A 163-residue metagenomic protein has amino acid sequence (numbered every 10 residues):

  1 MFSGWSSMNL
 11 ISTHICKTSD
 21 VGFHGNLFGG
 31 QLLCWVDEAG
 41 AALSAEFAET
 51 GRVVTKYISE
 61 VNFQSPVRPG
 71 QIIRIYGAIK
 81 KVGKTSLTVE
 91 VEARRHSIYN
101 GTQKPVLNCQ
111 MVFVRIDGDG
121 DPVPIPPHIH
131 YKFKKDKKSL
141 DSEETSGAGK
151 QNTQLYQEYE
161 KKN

Functional and structural regions predicted by a protein language model:
M1-I15, S19: Extreme N-terminal tail/first-helix region
S6-L10, R68-I72, K80-N163: HotDog/MaoC-like acyl-thioester-processing domains
N9-L10, F28, F47, K56 (+1 more regions): OB-fold and OB-like single-stranded nucleic-acid-recognition modules and their adjacent interaction interfaces
T13-K17, N62, V112: Generic structural detector for well-ordered beta-strands
V21-W35: A conserved, well-ordered hydrophobic junction motif at loop->secondary-structure transitions
Q31-T50: Active-site helix/loop of acyl-thioester processing domains in fatty-acid/polyketide metabolism, spanning hotdog-fold
T50-P66: Small beta-barrel nucleic-acid-binding modules, principally OB-folds
